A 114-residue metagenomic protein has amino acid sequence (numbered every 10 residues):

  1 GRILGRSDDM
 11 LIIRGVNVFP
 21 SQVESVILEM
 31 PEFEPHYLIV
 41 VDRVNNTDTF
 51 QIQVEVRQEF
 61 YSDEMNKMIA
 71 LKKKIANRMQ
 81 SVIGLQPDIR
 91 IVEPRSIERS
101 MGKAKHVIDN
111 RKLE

Functional and structural regions predicted by a protein language model:
G1-L85, G102: AMP-binding/adenylate-forming catalytic core of the ANL superfamily
A76-E114: Conserved C-terminal "lid"/linker of ANL adenylate-forming enzymes
